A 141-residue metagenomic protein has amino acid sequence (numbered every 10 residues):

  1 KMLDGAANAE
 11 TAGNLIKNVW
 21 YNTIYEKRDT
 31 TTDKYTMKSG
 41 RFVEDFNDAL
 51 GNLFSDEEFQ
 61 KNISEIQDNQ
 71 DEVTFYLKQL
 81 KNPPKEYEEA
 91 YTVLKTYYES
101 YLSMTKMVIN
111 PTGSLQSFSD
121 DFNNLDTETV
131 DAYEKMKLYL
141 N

Functional and structural regions predicted by a protein language model:
K1-L53, E86-N141: C-terminal amphipathic alpha-helix
N52-D68: Mid-length scaffold segments of soluble, non-membrane domains
I63-K85: Amphipathic, heptad-repeat alpha-helical segments
